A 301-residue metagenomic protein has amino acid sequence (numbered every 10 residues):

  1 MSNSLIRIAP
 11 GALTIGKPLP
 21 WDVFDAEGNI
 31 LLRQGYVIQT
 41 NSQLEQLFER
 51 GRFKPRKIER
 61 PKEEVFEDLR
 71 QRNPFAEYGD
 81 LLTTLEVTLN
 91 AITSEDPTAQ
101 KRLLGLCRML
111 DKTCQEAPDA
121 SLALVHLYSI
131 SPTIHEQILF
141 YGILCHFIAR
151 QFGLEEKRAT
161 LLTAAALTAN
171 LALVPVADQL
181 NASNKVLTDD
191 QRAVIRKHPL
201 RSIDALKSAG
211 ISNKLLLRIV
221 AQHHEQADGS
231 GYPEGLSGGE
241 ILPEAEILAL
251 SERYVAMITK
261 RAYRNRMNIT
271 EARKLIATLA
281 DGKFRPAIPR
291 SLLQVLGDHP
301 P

Functional and structural regions predicted by a protein language model:
M1-M109, N265-P301: Terminal helices and disordered tails flanking the catalytic cores of nucleotide-processing hydrolases
Y36-V37, F152, K185, G210 (+2 more regions): Helix-turn-helix-type domain boundary/helix-start signal
E63-R196, I203-S208: Acidic/His-rich, divalent-metal-binding segments that scaffold phosphate/diphosphate chemistry
L106, L127, A165, H198 (+3 more regions): Short acidic/histidine-centered micro-motifs embedded in hydrophobic/aromatic stretches that mark compact functional
Q137-F140, H198, L216, R285: Hydrophobic (often cysteine-bearing) scaffold residues that line and stabilize catalytic clefts of nucleotide/cofactor
E155-T168, L215-I219, I241-I247: Alpha-helical scaffolds flanking conserved acidic
K157-R158, P175, I211, L215 (+3 more regions): Alpha-helix N-cap and coil->helix boundary residues
S183-D204, Q226-P301: Divalent-cation-assisted or electrostatically stabilized phosphate/pyrophosphate-binding catalytic cores
